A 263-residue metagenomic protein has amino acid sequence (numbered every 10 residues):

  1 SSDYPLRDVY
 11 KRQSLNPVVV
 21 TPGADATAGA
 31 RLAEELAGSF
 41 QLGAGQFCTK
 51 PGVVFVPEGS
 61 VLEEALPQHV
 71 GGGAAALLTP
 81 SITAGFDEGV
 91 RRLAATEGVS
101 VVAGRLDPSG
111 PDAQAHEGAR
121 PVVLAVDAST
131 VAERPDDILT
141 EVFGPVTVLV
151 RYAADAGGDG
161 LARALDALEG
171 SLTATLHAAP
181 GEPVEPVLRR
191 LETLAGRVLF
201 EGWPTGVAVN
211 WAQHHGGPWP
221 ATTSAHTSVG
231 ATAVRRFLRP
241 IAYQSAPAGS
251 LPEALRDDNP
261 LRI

Functional and structural regions predicted by a protein language model:
D3-Y10: Short, small-residue-biased leader/transition segments that mark boundaries at the very start of proteins
D8, V56-L172: NAD(P)-dependent aldehyde/semialdehyde dehydrogenase
K11-R12, E34-V54, V70-A75: Active-site PLP-lysine loop of aminotransferase-like
R12-L15, E35, F47-K50, G118 (+2 more regions): Short, solvent-exposed loop/turn segments at the edges of secondary structure
P17-V20: Long, acidic and serine/threonine-rich low-complexity regions that are intrinsically disordered or marginally
A44-F47, P51, A75-A84, S100-R105 (+3 more regions): Flexible, glycine/charged-enriched surface loops at secondary-structure junctions
D112-A119, G157-L251: C-terminal core of ALDH-fold dehydrogenases
L251-I263: Extended hydrophobic packing segments that form well-structured cores
